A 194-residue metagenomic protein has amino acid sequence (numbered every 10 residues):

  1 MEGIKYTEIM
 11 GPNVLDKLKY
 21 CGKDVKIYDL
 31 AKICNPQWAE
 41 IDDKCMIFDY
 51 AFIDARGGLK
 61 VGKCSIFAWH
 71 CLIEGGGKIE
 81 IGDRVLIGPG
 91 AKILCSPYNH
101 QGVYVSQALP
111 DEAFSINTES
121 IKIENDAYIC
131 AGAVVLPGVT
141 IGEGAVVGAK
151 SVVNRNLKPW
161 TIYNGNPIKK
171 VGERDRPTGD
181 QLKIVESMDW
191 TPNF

Functional and structural regions predicted by a protein language model:
M1-D16, Y28, V185-D189, F194: Membrane-proximal basic amphipathic "stem/tether" segments
G3-M10, D29-I41, M46-V135, N166 (+1 more regions): Flexible, glycine/small-residue-enriched loop-and-beta-strand segment within the central core of proteins
C21-G22: Short, basic/aromatic beta-hairpin or loop at an interaction surface
A91, Y98-N99, T140, S151-V152 (+1 more regions): Flexible glycine-rich beta->alpha loop in the catalytic core of nucleotide-sugar glycosyltransferases
A131-A145, S151-R155: Beta-rich strand-turn-strand
R155-W160, T191: Short arginine-rich
P159-K183: Conserved beta-strand-loop-alpha-helix hinge in the C-terminal portion of ABC ATPase nucleotide-binding domains
